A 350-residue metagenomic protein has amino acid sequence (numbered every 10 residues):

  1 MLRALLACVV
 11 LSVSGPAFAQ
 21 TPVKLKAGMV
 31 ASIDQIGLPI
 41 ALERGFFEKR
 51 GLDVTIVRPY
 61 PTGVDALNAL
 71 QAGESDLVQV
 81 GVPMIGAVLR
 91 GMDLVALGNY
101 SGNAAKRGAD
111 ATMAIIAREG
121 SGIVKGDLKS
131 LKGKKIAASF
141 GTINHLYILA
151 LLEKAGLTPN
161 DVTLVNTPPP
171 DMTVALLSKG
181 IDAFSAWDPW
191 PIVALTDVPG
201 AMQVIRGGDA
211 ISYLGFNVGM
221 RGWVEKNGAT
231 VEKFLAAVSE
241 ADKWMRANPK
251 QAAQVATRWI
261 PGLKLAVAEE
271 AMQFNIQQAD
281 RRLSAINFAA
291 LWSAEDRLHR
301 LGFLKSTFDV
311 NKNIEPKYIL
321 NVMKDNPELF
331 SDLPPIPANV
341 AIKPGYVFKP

Functional and structural regions predicted by a protein language model:
M1-L6: Bacterial N-terminal signal peptides that target proteins for export
Q20-T158, T163-N166, T173, D182 (+4 more regions): Short, glycine-/small- and polar/acidic-enriched structural segments that line small-molecule recognition paths
Q35, P39, R44, L67 (+13 more regions): Extracytoplasmic/secreted envelope proteins and their assembly/folding machinery, especially bacterial periplasmic
P83, E119, P170-G262: Pocket-lining segment of extracytoplasmic ligand-binding domains
N227-F308: Secondary-structure end/capping motifs
H299-P350: Conserved C-terminal helix/tail region of periplasmic/extracytoplasmic solute-binding proteins
